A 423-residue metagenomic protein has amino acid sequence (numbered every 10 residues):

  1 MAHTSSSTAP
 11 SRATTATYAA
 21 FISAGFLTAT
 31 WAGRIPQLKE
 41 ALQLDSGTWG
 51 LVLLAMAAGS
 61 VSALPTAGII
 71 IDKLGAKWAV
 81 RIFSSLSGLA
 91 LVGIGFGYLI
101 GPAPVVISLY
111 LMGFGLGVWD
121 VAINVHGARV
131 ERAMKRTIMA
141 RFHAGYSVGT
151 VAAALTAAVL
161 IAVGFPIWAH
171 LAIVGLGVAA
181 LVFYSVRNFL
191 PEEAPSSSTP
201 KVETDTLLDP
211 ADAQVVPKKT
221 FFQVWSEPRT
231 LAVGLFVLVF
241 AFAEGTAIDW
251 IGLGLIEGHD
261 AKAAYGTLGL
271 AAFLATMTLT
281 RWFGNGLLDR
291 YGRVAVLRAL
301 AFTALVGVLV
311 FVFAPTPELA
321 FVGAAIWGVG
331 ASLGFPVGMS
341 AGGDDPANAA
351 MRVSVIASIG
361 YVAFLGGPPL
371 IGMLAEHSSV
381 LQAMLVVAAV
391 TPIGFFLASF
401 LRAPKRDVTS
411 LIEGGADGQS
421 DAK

Functional and structural regions predicted by a protein language model:
I22, A90, P102-W119, A320-S332: Hydrophobic core of transmembrane alpha-helices in multi-pass small-molecule transporters, especially MFS/SLC-type
G33-G47, D249-Y265: Short amphipathic helix-loop junctions that connect adjacent transmembrane helices in Major Facilitator Superfamily/SLC
A63-A76, I161, T280-R293, A375-E376: Helix-to-loop junctions at the C-terminal end of transmembrane segments in multipass secondary transporters
K77-R81, L297: Primarily marks hydrophobic transmembrane alpha-helices of the MFS/SLC 12-helix fold
S85-L99, T303-P315: C-terminal ends and interior cores of transmembrane alpha-helices in multi-pass membrane transporters/permeases
I100, F142-E193: Helix-loop-helix hairpin linking two adjacent transmembrane segments in secondary transporters
G117-A133, S332-A347: Intracellular juxtamembrane helix-capping segments at the cytosolic ends of symmetry-related transmembrane helices
Y291-G338: C-terminal transmembrane helical hairpin of 12-TM major facilitator-type secondary transporters
